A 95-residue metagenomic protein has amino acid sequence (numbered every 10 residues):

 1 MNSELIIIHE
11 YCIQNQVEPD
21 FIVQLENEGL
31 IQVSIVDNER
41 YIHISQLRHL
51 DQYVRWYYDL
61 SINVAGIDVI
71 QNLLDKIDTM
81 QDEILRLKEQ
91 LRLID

Functional and structural regions predicted by a protein language model:
M1-P19: Polyanion-binding surface elements
N2, E28, Q32, Y41-D95: Arg/Lys-rich, alpha-helical DNA-contact motif
E10, V23-Q24, R55: Surface-exposed charge patches
P19-I35: Major-groove DNA-recognition helix of helix-turn-helix-type DNA-binding domains
F21, R40-Y41: Short, flexible segments with low predicted structural confidence
